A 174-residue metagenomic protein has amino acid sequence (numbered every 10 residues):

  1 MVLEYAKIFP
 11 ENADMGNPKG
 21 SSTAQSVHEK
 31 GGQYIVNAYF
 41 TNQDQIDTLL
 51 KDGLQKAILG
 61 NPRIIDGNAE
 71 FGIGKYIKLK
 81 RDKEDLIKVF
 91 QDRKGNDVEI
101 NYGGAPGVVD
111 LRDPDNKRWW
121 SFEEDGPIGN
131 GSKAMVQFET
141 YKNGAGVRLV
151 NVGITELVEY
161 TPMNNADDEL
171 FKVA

Functional and structural regions predicted by a protein language model:
M1-E99: OB-fold ssDNA-binding interfaces and closely related basic DNA-contact patches used across DNA replication/repair
M1-Y5, N17, E159-A174: Acidic, gly/ser/pro-rich intrinsically disordered tails
L49-K51, A145-R148, M163-N164: A short secondary-structure junction signal
K56-L59, E156, L170-V173: Short, low-complexity, polar/charged sequence segments that are solvent-exposed and flexible
G103-G146: Exposed beta-sheet edge/beta-hairpin loop segments within beta-rich domains
E139-Y160: OB-fold single-stranded nucleic acid-binding module
